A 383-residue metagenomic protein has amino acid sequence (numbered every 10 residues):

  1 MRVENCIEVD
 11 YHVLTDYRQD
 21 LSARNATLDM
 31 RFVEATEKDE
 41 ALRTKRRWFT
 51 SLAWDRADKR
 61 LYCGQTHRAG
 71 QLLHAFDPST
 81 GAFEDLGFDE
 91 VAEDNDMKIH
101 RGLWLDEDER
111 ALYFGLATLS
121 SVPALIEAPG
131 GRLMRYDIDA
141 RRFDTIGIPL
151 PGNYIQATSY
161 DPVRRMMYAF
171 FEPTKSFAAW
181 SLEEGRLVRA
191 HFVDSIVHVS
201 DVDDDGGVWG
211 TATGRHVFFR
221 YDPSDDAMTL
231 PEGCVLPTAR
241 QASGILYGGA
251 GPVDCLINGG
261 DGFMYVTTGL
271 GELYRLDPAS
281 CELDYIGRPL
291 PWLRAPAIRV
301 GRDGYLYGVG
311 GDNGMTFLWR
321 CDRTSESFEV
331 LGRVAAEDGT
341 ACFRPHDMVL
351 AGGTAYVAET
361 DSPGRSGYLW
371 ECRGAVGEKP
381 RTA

Functional and structural regions predicted by a protein language model:
E4, E34-R68: Beta-strand-rich domains and repeat architectures in extracellular enzymes and scaffolds, especially beta-propellers
V13-L42, G87-N95, G147-N153, L230-G248 (+2 more regions): Surface-exposed loop and turn segments in beta-propeller and other repeat-based domains that flank or scaffold
R46-A53, N95-W104, G152-Y160, S195-D203 (+3 more regions): Repeated scaffold domains used in trafficking and secretory/extracellular systems, primarily beta-propellers
R60-C63, L112-Y113, M166-A169, G207-G210 (+3 more regions): Conserved beta-propeller blade signature
H67, A117-L119, P173, G214 (+3 more regions): Residue-level signature of beta-propeller blades and closely related beta-rich strand-turn architectures in secreted
D77-G81, D137-R141, S181-G185, D222-D226 (+3 more regions): Short loop/turn segments that connect beta-strands within beta-propeller blades
F114-P129, D361-P363, G367-Y368: Short, conserved, GDST-rich strand-edge loop motifs in beta-rich repeat architectures
C342-A383: Blade-level signature of beta-propeller repeat domains, shared across WD40, Kelch, NHL, RCC1 and BNR/Asp-box propellers
